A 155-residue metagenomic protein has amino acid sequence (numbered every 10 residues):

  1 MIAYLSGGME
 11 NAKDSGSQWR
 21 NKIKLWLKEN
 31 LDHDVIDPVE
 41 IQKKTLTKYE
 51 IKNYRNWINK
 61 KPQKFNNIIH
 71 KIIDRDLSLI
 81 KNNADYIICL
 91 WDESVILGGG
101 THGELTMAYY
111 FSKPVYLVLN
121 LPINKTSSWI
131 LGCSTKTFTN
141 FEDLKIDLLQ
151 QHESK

Functional and structural regions predicted by a protein language model:
M1-K155: Conserved catalytic or regulatory cores that recognize and/or transform ribose-phosphate-containing ligands
